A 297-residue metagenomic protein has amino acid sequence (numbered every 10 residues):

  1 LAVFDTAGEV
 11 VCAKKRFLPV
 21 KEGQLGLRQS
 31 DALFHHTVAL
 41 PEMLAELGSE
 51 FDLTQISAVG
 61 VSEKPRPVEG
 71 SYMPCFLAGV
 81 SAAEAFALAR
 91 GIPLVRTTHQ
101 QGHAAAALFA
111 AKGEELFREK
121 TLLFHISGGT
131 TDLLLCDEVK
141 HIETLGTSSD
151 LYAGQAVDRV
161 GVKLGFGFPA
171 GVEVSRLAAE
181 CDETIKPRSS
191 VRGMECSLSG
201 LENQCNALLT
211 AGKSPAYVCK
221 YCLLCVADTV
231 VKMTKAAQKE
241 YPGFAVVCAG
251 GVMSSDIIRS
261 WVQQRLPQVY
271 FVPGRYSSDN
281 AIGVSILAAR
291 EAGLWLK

Functional and structural regions predicted by a protein language model:
L1-F34, H141-T144: Short glycine-rich, Thr/Ser-proximal phosphate-binding strand/loop in the N-terminal lobe of ATP-dependent enzymes
A2-F4, V11-A13, E115-E119, F124-I126 (+2 more regions): A short helix-loop
K14-F17, H35-E50, T229-T234: Short, well-ordered amphipathic alpha-helical segments that serve as non-catalytic structural scaffolds within diverse
A45-S81: Short beta-strand-loop/turn "lid" adjacent to the catalytic site in phosphate-handling enzymes
V61-K64, S127-G129, V247-S255: Glycine-rich beta-strand-to-loop/alpha-helix junction loops that act as flexible
I92, R96-T121, I286-L287: Conserved phosphate-binding catalytic cores of ATP/NTP-utilizing and phosphoryl-transfer enzymes
H103-A107, V272-K297: Glycine-rich phosphate-binding/hydrolytic loop that grips phosphoryl groups
S175-V246, V252-F271, A289-K297: A contiguous, well-structured pocket-lining segment that forms one wall/lid of small-molecule binding clefts in soluble
